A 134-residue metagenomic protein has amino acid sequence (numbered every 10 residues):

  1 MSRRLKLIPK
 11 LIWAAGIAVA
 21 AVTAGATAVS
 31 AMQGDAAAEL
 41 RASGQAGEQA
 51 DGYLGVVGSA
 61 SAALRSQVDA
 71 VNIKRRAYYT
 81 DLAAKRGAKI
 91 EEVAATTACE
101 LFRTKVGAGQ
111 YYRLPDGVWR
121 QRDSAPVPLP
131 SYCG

Functional and structural regions predicted by a protein language model:
M1-R4, P115-G117: Short, contiguous, well-ordered secondary-structure segments
S2-A15: Bacterial N-terminal signal peptides that target proteins for export
P9, A37, T80: Short glycine-/small-residue-rich flexible loop motifs, especially phosphate/cofactor-binding loops
I12-A24: Bacterial N-terminal signal peptides
A24-Q33: Sec/Tat signal peptide C-region and signal peptidase I cleavage site
Q33-E48, V56-S59, A63-S66, A94-G134: Amphipathic, charged alpha-helical segments and their helix-to-coil junctions in extracytoplasmic/peripheral assemblies
A42-S43, G47-D51, T80, A84: Short, surface-exposed polybasic-aromatic patches that bind anionic ligands, especially phosphate groups
G55, S59-S66, A70-I73, A77 (+1 more regions): Surface-exposed, polar/charged faces of alpha-helical domains in mature secreted/periplasmic/lumenal proteins
